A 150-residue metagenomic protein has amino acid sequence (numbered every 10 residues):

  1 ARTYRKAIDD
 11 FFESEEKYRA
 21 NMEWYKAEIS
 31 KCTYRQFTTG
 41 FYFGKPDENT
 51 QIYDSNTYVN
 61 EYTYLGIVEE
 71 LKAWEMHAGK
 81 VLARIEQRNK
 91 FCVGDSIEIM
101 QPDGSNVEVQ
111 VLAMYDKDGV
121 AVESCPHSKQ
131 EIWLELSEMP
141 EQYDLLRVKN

Functional and structural regions predicted by a protein language model:
A1-N150: Surface-exposed amphipathic alpha-helical tracts and adjacent flexible/coil segments at the periphery of soluble enzymes
